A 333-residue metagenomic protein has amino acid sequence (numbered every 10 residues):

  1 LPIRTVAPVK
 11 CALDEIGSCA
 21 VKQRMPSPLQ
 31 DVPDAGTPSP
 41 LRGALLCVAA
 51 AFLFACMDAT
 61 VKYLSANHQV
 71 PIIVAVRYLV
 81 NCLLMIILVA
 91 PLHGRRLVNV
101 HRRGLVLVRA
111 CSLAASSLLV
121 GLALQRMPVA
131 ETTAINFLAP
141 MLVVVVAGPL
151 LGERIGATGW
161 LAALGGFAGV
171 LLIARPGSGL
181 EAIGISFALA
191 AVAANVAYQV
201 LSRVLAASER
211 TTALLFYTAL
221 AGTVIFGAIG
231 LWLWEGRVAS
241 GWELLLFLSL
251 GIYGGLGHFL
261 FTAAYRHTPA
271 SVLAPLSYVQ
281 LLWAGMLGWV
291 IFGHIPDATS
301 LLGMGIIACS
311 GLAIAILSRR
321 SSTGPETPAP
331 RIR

Functional and structural regions predicted by a protein language model:
P26-L29, G43, N67-A115, A194-A197 (+2 more regions): Transmembrane alpha-helices of multi-pass small-molecule transport proteins
P28-L29, L282-R333: C-terminal-most transmembrane helix of multi-pass membrane proteins
R42-A50, V89, R95-L119, I183-A191 (+3 more regions): Loop-to-transmembrane-helix transition segments
A51-A55, I86, A110, A114-L118 (+7 more regions): Hydrophobic/small/kink-forming positions within alpha-helical transmembrane segments of polytopic membrane proteins
K62, V70, M85, G177-A239 (+3 more regions): Transmembrane alpha-helical segments that form core, pore/gating elements of small-molecule transporters/exporters
I72-A75, L79, L122-G152, A270-G288: Specific alpha-helical transmembrane segments that line the substrate/conduction pathway and gating interfaces
T133-L138, L205-A221, H258-W289: Helix-helix packing/entry segments at the starts of transmembrane helices
T133-N136, G152-L172, S178-I185, S240-G241 (+1 more regions): Loop-to-transmembrane alpha-helix entry segments
